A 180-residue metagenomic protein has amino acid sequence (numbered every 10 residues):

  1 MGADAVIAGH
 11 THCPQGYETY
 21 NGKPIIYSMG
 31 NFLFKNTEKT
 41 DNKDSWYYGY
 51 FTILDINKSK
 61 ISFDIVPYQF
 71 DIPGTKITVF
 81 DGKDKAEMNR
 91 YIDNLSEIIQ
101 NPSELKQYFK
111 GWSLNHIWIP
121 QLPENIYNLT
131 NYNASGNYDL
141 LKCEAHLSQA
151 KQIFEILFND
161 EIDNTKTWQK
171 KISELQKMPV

Functional and structural regions predicted by a protein language model:
M1-T52: Conserved beta-sheet core of the metallophosphoesterase superfamily
K43-V180: A short C-terminal boundary segment appended to hydrolase-like catalytic domains
